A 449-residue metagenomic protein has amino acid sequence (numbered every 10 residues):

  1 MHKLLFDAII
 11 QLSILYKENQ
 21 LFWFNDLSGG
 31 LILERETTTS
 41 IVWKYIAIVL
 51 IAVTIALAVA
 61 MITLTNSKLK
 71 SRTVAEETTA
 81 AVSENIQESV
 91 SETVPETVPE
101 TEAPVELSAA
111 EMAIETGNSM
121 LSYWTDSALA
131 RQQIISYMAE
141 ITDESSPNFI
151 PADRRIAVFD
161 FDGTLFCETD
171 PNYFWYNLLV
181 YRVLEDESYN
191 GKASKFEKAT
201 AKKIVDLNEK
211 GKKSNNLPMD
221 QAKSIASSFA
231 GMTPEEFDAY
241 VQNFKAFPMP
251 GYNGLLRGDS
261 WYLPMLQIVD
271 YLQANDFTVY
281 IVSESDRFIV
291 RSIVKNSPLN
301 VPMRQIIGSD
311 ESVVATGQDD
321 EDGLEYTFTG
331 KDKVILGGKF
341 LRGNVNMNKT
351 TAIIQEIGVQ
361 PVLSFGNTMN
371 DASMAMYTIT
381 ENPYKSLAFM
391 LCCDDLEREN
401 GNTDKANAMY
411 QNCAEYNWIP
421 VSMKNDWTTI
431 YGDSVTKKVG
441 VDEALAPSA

Functional and structural regions predicted by a protein language model:
K3, I9, S13-K17, N25 (+1 more regions): Short, positively charged and aromatic/hydrophobic N-terminal segments
L4, E18-Q20, D26, Y45 (+2 more regions): N-terminal cationic leader/targeting segments used for protein routing and processing
T37-I51: N-terminal Sec-pathway targeting helices
V53-T65: Hydrophobic alpha-helical membrane-insertion segments, chiefly the h-region of N-terminal signal peptides
L69-A110: N-terminal, intrinsically disordered, polar/charged segments of Gram-positive cell-envelope systems that serve as
E106-D322: Alpha-helical substrate-recognition element adjacent to the catalytic core
L107-M120, A239-Y280, E284-A449: C-terminal cap/substrate-recognition subdomain and adjoining C-terminal extension of metal-dependent phosphatase-like
